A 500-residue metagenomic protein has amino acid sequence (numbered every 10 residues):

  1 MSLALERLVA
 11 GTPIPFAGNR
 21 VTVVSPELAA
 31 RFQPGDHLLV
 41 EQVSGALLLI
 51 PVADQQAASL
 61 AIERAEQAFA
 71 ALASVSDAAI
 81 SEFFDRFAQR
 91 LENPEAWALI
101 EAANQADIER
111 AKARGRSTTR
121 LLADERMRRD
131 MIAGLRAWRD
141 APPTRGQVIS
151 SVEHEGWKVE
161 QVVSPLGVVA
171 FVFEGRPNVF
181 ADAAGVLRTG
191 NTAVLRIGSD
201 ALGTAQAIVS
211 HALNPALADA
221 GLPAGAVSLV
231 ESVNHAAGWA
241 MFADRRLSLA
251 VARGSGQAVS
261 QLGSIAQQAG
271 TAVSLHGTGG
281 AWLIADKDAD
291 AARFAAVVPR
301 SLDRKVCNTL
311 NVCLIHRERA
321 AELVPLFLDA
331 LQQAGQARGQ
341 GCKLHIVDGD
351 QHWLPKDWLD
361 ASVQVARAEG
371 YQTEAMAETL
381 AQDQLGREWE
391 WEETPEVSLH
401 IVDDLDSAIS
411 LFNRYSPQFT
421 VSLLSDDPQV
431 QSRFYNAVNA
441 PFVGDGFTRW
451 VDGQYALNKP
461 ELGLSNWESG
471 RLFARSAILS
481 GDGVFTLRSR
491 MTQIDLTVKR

Functional and structural regions predicted by a protein language model:
M1-E160: N-terminal Rossmann-like NAD(P)+-binding subdomain of aldehyde/semialdehyde dehydrogenases
S2-V52, Q56-F69, E82, Q364-E374 (+2 more regions): C-terminal segments
A68-V75, L314-I315, E393-D403, Q418-L423: Short, well-ordered beta-strand elements within core beta-sheets of diverse protein domains
D77-E82, A98-L99, A220-V227, T309 (+4 more regions): Flexible, glycine/charged-enriched surface loops at secondary-structure junctions
E95, E174-G175, A183, R188-T192 (+2 more regions): ALDH superfamily catalytic-core signature
K112, D124, H154, K158-V159 (+1 more regions): A structured beta-alpha segment of the ubiquitous adenosine-cofactor-binding alpha/beta core
A133, A137-A216, A220, S248 (+2 more regions): Conserved small-residue-rich beta-alpha loop and adjacent elements that most often cradle the phosphate/pyrophosphate
